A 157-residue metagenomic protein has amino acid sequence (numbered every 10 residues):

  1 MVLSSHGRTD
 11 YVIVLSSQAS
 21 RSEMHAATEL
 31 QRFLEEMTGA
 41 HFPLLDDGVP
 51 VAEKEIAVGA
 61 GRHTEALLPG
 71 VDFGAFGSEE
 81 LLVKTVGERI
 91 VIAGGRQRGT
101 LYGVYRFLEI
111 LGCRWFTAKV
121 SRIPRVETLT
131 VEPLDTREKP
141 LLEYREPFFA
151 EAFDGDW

Functional and structural regions predicted by a protein language model:
M1-E23, V51-A60, V91-I92, E146-A150: Short hydrophobic beta-strand segments
V2-H6, D10, L68, E80 (+2 more regions): Alpha-helical context
V2-L3, D46-D47, R137: Short, flexible, glycine/charge-rich loop motifs used to bind or transfer phosphoryl groups or to couple energy/partner
Q18, A26-E29, F33-E35, D72-W157: Feature activates predominantly on carbohydrate-active enzymes
R21-M24, A52, A66-L67, T100-L101: Extracytoplasmic/secreted cell-surface and envelope-processing proteins
F42-P43, F116: A local structural micro-motif
P43-D72: Short, well-ordered secondary-structure micro-motifs within conserved domains or adaptor modules
